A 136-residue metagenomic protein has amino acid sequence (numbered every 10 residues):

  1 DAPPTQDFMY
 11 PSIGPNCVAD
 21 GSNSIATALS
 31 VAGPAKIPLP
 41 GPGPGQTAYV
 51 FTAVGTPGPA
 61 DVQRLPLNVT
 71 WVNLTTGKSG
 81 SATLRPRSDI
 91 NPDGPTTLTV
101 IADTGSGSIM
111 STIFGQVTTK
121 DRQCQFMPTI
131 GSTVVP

Functional and structural regions predicted by a protein language model:
A2-D7, G107-S111: Short, intrinsically disordered, charge-biased short linear motifs at domain edges
P3-P66: Short, surface-exposed binding/anchoring microloops in extracellular/periplasmic proteins
T27, L39, W71, T99-I101: N-terminal hydrophobic or amphipathic segments with adjacent small-residue motifs that include Sec signal peptides
I37, P59, D89, T119-K120: Low-complexity, polar-biased intrinsically disordered regions enriched in Pro/Ser/Thr/Gly
V50-G55, P66-N68, R85-R87, F114-V117: Generic short beta-strand segments
V62-S81: Extended low-complexity, serine/threonine- and proline-enriched intrinsically disordered segments
G80-I90: Solvent-exposed serine/threonine-rich low-complexity stretches and specific carbohydrate-binding patches
I90-P136: Extracellularly exposed regions in secreted/surface proteins, prominently low-complexity, repeat-rich
